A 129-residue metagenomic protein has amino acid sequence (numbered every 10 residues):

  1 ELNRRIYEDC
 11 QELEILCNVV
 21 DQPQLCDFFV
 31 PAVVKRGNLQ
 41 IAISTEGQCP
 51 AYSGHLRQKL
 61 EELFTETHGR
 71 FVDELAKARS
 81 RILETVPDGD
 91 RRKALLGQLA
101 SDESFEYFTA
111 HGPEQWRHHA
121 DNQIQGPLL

Functional and structural regions predicted by a protein language model:
E1, L39-G47, E62: Short beta-strand and adjoining strand-loop segment in the mid-core of the Rossmann-like NAD(P)-dependent dehydrogenase
E1-V30: ADP-ribose/adenylate-binding Rossmann-like module
L13, G37-L39: A generic structural signal for short beta-strands and their flanking turns/coil linkers
A32-R36: Solvent-exposed alpha-helices and their adjacent loops that cap or buttress functional pockets in soluble metabolic
G47-L129: An accessory alpha-helical subdomain
